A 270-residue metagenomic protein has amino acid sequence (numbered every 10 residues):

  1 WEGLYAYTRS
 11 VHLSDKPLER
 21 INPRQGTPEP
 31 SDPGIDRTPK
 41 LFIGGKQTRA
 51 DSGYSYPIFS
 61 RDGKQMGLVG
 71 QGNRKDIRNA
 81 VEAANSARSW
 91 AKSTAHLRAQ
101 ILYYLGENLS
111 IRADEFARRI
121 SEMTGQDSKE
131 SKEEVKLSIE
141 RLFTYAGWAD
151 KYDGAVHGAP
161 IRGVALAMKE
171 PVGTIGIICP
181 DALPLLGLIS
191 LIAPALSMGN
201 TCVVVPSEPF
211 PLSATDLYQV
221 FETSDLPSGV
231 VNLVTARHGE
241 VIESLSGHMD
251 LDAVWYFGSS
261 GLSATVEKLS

Functional and structural regions predicted by a protein language model:
W1-G3, K169-I178, S224-S270: Conserved NAD(P)+-binding/catalytic subdomain of aldehyde/semialdehyde dehydrogenases
W1-G34, K129, K136, E140-A155 (+3 more regions): C-terminal segments
H12-Q65: N-terminal glycine-rich, Lys/His-bearing helix-loop that initiates the first secondary-structure elements of many
A50, Y54-S55, G70-N73, P209: A generic structural motif
G63-Y152: Glycine-rich loop-to-alpha-helix module at the N-terminal edge of alpha/beta enzyme cores
G72, M123, E133-L137, E208-L212 (+2 more regions): Short beta->alpha linker loops
G147, K151-P227: Conserved small-residue-rich beta-alpha loop and adjacent elements that most often cradle the phosphate/pyrophosphate
